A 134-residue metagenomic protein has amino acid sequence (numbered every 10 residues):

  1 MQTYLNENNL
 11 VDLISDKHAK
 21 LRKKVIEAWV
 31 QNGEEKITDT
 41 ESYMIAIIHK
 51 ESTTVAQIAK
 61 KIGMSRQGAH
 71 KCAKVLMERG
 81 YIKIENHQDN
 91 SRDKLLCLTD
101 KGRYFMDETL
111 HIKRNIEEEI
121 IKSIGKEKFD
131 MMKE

Functional and structural regions predicted by a protein language model:
M1-E35: N-terminal leader segment of winged-helix/HTH proteins
L5, D16, E35, D39 (+6 more regions): Residues at secondary-structure transition points
N6, L10, L21, T40-E41 (+2 more regions): N-terminal positioning helix adjacent to the helix-turn-helix/winged-helix DNA-binding module
I14-L21, V25-A28, I62, F105-I121: Alpha-helical linker/hinge and terminal dimerization helices associated with HTH transcriptional regulators
S15-H18, E41, I45, H49-S52 (+2 more regions): Generic structural concept
K23-Q67: N-terminal helix-turn-helix DNA-binding core of bacterial DNA-binding proteins
K74-K133: Charged, amphipathic alpha-helical coiled-coil/dimerization segments
